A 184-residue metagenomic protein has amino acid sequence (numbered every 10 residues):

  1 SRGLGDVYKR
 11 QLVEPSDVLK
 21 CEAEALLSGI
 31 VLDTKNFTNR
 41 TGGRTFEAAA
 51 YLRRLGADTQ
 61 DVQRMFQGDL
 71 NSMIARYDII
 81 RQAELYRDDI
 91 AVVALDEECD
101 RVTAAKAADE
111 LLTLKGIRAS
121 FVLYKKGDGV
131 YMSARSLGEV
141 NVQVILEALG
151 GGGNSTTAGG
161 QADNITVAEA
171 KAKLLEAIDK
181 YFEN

Functional and structural regions predicted by a protein language model:
S1-Y8: Short, small-residue-biased leader/transition segments that mark boundaries at the very start of proteins
L12-D17: Short, polar/flexible loop-turn hinges at active-site or ligand-entry regions and domain interfaces
L19-L32: Internal alpha/beta core interface subdomains
L32-A148, G153-N184: Hydrophobic helix-and-loop "lid/oligomerization" segment in the mid-to-C-terminal part of catalytic domains
